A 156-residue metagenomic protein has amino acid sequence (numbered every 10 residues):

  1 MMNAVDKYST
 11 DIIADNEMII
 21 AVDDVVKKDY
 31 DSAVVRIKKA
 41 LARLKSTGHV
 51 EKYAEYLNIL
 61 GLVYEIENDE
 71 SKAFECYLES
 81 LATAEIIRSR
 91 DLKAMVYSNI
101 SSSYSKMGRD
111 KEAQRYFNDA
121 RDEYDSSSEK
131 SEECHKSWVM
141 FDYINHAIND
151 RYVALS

Functional and structural regions predicted by a protein language model:
M2-N3, K39-R43, E79-E85, S89 (+1 more regions): Amphipathic alpha-helical segments of tetratricopeptide repeats
Y8-I12, E51, D91, E132: Residue signature of alpha-solenoid helical repeat architecture, marking inter-repeat boundaries and helix-start
D15, E55, M95, C134-M140: Residue register of alpha-helical TPR repeats
D24, L44, Y64, A84 (+2 more regions): Eukaryotic all-alpha helical interaction scaffolds
